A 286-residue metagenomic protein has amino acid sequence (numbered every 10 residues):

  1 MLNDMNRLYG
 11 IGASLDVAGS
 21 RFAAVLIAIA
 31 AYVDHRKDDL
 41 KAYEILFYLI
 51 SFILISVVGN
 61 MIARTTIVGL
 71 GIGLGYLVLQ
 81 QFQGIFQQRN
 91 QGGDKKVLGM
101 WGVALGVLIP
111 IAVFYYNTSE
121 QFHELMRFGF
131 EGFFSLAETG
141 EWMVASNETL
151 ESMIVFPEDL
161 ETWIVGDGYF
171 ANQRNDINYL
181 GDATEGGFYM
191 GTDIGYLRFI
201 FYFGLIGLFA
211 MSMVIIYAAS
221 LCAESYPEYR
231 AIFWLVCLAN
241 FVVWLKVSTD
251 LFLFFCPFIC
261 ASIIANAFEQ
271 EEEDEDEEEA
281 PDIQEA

Functional and structural regions predicted by a protein language model:
M1-V17, L180-T184: Membrane-interfacial helix-loop-helix modules of multi-pass inner-membrane proteins that assemble, modify, or transport
L2, F134-F203: Long extracytoplasmic/lumenal interhelical loops at the membrane interface of multi-pass membrane proteins
A13-I62, T66-Q83: Alpha-helical transmembrane segments of multi-pass inner-membrane proteins
V25-A31, L74-L77, I232-F241, V247-A286: Transmembrane alpha-helices of multi-pass inner-membrane enzymes
Y32-F47, Q88-K95, I216-W234: Membrane-interface helix-loop-helix junctions at transmembrane boundaries of multi-pass membrane enzymes, predominantly
D39-L40, R89-I109, E224-E228, I259-A286: A juxtamembrane structural motif centered on a specific transmembrane helix
G71, F199-F241: Hydrophobic transmembrane alpha-helices and their immediate junctions
V78-L136, E158-E161: A membrane-periplasm/extracellular boundary helix in multi-pass inner-membrane enzymes that assemble envelope glycans
